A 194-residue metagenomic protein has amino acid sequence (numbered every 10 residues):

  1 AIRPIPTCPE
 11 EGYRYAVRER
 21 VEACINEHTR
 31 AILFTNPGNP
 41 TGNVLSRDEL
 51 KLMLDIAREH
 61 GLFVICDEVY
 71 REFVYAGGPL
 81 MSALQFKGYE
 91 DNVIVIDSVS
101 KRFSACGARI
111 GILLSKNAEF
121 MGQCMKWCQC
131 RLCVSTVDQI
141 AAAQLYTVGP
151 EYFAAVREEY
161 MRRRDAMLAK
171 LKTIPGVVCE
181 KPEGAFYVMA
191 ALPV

Functional and structural regions predicted by a protein language model:
A1-V194: PLP-dependent class I/II
